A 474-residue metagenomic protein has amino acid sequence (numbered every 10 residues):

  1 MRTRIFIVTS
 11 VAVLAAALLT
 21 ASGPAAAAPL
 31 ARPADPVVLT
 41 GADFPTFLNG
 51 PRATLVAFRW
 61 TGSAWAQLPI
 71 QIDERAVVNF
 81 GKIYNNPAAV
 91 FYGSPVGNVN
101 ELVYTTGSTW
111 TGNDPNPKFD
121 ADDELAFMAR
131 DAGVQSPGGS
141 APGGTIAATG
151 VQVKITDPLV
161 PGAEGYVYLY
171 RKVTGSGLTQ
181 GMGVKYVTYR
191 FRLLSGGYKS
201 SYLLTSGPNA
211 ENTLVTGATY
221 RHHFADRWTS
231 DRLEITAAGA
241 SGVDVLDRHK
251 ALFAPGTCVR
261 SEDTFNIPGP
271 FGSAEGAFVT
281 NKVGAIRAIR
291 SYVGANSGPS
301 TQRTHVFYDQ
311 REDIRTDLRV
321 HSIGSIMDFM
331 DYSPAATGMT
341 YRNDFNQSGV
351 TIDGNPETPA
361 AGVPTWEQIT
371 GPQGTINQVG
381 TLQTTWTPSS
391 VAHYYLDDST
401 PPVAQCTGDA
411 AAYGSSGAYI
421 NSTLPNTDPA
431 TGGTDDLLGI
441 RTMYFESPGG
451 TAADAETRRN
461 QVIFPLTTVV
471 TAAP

Functional and structural regions predicted by a protein language model:
M1-V11: Bacterial N-terminal signal peptides that target proteins for export
I7, A27-L30, W110-D123, V160 (+4 more regions): Short, surface-exposed loop and linker segments with low hydrophobicity and enrichment for Pro/Ser/Thr
A16-P24: C-terminal segment of classical bacterial N-terminal signal peptides
A28-K199: Alpha-mannosidase-like glycoside hydrolase catalytic domains involved in N-glycan trimming, generalizing to other
M182-A218, D226: C-terminal globular interaction/adhesion domains in large, modular proteins
G207-Q461, P465-T468: Beta-strand/loop-rich accessory regions of lumenal/periplasmic or secreted enzymes, predominantly carbohydrate-active
A473-P474: Terminal leader/tail segments of proteins
